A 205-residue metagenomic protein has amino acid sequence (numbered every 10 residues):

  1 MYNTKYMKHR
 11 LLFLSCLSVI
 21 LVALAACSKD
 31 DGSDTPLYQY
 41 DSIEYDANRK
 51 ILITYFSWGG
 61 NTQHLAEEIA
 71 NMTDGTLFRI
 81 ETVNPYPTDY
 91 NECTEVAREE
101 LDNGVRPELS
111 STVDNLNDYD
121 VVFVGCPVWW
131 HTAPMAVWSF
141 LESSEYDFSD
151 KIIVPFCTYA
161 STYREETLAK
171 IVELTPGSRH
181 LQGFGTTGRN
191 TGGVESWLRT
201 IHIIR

Functional and structural regions predicted by a protein language model:
M1-D34: Bacterial Sec-dependent N-terminal signal peptides
C27-L52, F56-T82, E95-R205: FMN-binding flavodoxin-like domain, especially the glycine-rich phosphate-binding loop
P87-E95: Hydrolase active-site cap/lid region
